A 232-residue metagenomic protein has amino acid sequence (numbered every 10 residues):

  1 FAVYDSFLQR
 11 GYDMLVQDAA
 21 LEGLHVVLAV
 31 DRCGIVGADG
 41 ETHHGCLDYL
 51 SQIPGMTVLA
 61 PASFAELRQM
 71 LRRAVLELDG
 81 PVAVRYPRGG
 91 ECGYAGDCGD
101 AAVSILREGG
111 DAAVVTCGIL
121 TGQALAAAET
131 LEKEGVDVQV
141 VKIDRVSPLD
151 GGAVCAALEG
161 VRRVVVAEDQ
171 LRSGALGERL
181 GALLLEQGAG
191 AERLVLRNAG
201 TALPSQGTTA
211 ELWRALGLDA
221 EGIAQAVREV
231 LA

Functional and structural regions predicted by a protein language model:
F1-Y4, M56-V58, D137-V140: Short, basic, glycine/proline-bearing loop/turn elements
L8-M14, L21-I53, L67, L76-A232: Thiamine diphosphate
